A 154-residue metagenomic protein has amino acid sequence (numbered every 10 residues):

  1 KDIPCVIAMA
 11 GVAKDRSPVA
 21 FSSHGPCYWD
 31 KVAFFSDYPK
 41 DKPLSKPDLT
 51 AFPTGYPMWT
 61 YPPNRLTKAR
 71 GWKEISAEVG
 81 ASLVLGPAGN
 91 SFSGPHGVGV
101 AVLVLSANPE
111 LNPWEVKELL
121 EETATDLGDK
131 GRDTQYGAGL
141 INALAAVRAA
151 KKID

Functional and structural regions predicted by a protein language model:
K1-V102: Extracellular S/T/G-rich loop segment that most often corresponds to the catalytic His/Ser-adjacent loop
L83, S106-D154: C-terminal subdomain of the subtilisin-like protease fold in secreted/lumenal serine endopeptidases
